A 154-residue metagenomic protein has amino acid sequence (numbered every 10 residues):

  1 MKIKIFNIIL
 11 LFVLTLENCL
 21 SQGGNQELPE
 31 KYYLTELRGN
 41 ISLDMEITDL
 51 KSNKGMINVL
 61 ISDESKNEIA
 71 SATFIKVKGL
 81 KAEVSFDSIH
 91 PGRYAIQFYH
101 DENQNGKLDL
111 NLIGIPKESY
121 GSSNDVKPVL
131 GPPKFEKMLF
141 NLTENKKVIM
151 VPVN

Functional and structural regions predicted by a protein language model:
M1-E27: Bacterial Sec-dependent N-terminal signal peptides
L20-I57, I61, L110-N154: Primarily secretory-pathway and cell-envelope proteins
S62-E68, N103: Change "in extracellular beta-sheet-rich domains … of secreted and cell-surface proteins" to "in beta-sheet-rich domains
K66-A72, L130-P133: Short beta-strand and strand-turn-strand segments in soluble, beta-rich domains
T73-K78: Short beta-strand segments within Ig-like beta-sandwich modules, predominantly Fibronectin type-III
L80, S85, I89-R93: A glycine-anchored, Pro-Gly-centered beta-turn/N-cap motif
Y94-F98: A short tyrosine-centered beta-strand micro-motif
E102-L110: Acidic, glycine-anchored loop motifs typical of Ca2+
